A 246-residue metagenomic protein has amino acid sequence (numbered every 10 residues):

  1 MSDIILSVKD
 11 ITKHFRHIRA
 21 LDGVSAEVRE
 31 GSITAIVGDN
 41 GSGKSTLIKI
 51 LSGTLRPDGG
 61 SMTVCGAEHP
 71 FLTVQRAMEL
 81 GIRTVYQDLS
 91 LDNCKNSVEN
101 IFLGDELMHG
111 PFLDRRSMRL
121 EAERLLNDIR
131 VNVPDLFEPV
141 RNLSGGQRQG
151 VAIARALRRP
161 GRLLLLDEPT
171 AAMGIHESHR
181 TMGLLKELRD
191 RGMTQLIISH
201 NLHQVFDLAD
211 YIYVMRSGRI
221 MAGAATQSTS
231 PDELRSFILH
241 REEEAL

Functional and structural regions predicted by a protein language model:
S2-S7, I11-L246: Glycine-rich phosphate-binding loops of nucleotide-dependent enzymes
